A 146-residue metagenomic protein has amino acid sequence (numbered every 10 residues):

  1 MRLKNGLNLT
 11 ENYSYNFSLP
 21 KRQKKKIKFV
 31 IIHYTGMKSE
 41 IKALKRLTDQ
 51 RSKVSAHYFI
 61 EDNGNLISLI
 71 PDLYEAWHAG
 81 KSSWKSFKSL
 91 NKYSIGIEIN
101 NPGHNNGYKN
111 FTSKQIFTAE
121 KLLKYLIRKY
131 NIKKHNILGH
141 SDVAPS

Functional and structural regions predicted by a protein language model:
R2-N131: Active-site-adjacent loop/helix surface patches within enzyme catalytic domains that shape the substrate-binding cleft
I132-S146: Acidic/histidine-rich, metal-coordinating catalytic segments
